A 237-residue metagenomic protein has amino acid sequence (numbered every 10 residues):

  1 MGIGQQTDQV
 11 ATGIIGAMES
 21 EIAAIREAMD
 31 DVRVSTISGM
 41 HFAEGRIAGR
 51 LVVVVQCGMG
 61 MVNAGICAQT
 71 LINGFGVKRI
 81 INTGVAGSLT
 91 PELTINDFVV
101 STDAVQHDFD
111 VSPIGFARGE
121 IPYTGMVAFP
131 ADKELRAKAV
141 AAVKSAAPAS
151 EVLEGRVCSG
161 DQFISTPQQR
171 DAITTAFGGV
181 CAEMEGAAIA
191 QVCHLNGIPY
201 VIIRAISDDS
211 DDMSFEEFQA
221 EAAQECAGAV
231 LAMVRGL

Functional and structural regions predicted by a protein language model:
G2-Q69: N-terminal short beta-loop-beta anion/metal-coordinating cradle
A28, E134-A149, V192, G228-G236: Generic non-transmembrane alpha-helical segments
T70-G74, E92-L93, A190-P199: Alpha-helix C-terminal capping segments
V77-I81: Proline-aspartate-enriched helix->loop->beta-strand connector
L89-F177: Mid-sequence, gly/pro-rich, charge-dense loop/helix-turn segments that line enzyme active sites
D161-I202, S207-D212: A C-terminal functional module that forms or caps the active site or interfaces directly with catalytic machinery
I198-Y200, A205-L237: Regulatory input/activation interfaces that engage signals or partners
